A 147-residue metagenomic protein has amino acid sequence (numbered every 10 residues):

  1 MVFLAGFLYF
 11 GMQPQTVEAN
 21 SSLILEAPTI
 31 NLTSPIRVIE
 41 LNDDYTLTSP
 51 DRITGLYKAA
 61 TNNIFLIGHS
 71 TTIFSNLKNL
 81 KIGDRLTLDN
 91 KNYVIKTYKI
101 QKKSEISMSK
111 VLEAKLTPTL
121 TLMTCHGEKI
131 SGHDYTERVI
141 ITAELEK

Functional and structural regions predicted by a protein language model:
V2-K147: Solvent-exposed, non-transmembrane regions of membrane-associated and secreted proteins
